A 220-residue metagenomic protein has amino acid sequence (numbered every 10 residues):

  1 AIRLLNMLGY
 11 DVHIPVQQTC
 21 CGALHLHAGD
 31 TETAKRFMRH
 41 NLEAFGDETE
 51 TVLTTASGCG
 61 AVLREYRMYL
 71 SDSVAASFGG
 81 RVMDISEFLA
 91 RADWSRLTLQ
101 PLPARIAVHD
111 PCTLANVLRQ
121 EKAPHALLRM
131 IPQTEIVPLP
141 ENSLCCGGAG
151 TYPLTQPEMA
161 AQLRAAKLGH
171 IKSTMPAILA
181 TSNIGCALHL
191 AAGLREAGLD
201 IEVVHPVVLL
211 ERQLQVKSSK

Functional and structural regions predicted by a protein language model:
A1-K220: Iron-sulfur cluster-binding electron-transfer modules in prokaryotic oxidoreductases
